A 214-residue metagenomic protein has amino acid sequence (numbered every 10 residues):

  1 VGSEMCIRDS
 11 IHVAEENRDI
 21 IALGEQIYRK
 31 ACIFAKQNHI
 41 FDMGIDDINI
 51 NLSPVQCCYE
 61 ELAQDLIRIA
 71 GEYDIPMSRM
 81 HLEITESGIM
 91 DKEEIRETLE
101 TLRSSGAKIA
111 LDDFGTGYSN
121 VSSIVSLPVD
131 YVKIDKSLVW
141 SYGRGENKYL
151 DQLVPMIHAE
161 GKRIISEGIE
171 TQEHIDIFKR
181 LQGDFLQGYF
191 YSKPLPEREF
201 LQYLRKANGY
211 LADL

Functional and structural regions predicted by a protein language model:
V1, M43, I75, L127 (+1 more regions): Structured loop/turn residues at beta-strand edges in well-structured enzyme cores
V1-I7: Short, small-residue-biased leader/transition segments that mark boundaries at the very start of proteins
S3, Y28-C32, D113, G188: Short acidic-capped amphipathic helix/loop micro-motif used as an active-site/signal-coupling element
S10: Conserved, function-defining core regions and hallmark residues within catalytic/recognition domains
A14-R18: A conserved signal-transducing helical linker
D19-I95, G168: Catalytic core of bacterial c-di-GMP phosphodiesterases, primarily the EAL and HD-GYP domains, capturing alpha-helical
K36, A70-G71, R96-S104, D151-H158 (+1 more regions): Surface-exposed amphipathic alpha-helices with a cationic face
S53-E60, R79-K92, A107-L214: EAL-family c-di-GMP phosphodiesterase catalytic domain
